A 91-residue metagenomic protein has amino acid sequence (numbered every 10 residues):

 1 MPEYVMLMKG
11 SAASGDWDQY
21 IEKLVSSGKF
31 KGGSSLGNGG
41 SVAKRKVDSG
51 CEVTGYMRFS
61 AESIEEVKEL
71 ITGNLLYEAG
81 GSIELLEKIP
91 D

Functional and structural regions predicted by a protein language model:
M1-D91: Conserved, structured core segments of small domains
